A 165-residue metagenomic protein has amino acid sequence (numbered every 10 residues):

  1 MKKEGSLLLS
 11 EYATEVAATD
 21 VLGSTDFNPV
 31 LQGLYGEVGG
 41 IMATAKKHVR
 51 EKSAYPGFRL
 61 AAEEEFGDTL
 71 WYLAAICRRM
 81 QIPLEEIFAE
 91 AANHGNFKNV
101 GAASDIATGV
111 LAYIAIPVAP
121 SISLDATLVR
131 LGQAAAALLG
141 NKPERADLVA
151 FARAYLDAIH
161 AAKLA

Functional and structural regions predicted by a protein language model:
M1-A165: Flexible "arm" and connector segments at domain edges
